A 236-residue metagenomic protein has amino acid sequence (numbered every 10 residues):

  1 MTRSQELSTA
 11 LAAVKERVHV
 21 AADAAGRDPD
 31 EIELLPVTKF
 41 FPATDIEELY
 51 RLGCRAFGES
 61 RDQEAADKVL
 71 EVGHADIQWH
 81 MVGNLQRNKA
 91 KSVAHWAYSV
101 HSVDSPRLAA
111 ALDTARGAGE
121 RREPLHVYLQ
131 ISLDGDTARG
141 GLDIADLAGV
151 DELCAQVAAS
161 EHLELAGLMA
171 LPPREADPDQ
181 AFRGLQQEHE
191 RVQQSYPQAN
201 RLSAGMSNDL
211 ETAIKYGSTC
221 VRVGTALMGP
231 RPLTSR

Functional and structural regions predicted by a protein language model:
M1-N208, I214-Y216, M228-P230: Conserved alpha/beta-domain cores
S218-R236: Gly/Pro- and small hydrophobic-enriched strand-loop and loop-to-helix capping segments that sit at the rims
